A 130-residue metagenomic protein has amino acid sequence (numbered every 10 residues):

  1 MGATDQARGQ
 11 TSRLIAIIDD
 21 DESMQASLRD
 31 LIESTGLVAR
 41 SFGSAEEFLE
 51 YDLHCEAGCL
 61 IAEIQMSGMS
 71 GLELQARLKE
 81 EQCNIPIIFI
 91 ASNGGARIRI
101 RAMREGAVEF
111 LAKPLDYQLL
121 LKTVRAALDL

Functional and structural regions predicted by a protein language model:
M1-A16, E22-M24, R29, V38 (+2 more regions): Non-catalytic signal-transmission and effector/linker regions of two-component phosphorelay proteins
Q25, S67, A91, G95: The feature encodes the CheY-like receiver
S41-C59: Acidic, metal-coordinating helix/loop segments flanking the phosphotransfer/catalytic sites of two-component signaling
G43-S44, S70-E73: Acidic catalytic/metal-coordinating carboxylates
Y51-C55, S67, R77-N84, E105: Conserved phosphotransfer cores of two-component systems
L60-E63, A91: Active-site residues of response regulator receiver
E73, G94-E109: Alpha4 helix (beta4-alpha4-beta5 surface) of REC/receiver domains from two-component response regulators
K113: A Lys-centered signature of the CheY-like receiver
